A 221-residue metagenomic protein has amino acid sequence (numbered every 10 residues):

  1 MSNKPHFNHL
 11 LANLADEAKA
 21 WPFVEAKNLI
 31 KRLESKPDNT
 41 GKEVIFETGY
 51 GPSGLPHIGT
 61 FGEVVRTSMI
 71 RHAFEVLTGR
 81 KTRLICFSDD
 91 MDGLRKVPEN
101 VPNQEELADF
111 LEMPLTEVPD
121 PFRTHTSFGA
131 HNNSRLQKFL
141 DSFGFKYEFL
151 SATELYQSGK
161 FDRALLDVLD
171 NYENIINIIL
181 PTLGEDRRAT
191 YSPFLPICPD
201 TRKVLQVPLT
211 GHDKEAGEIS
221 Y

Functional and structural regions predicted by a protein language model:
M1-I58, H72, V76-C86, P102-A108 (+6 more regions): Non-catalytic terminal extensions that flank enzyme cores
D16, F61, R123-S127: Charge-dense, low-complexity intrinsically disordered segments
G54-P56, D92-R95, Q157-K160: Short catalytic/ligand-binding loop motif for oxyanion handling, primarily in non-cytosolic enzymes, centered on
G59-F61, V97-E99, D162-A164: Surface-exposed beta-strand edges and their flanking turn/coil or helix-capping segments
G59-I70: Active/ligand-binding-proximal structured segments within catalytic/core domains that scaffold catalytic residues
R66, I85-N132: N-terminal accessory alpha/beta regions
M113-Y221: Active-site neighborhoods of enzyme catalytic cores
